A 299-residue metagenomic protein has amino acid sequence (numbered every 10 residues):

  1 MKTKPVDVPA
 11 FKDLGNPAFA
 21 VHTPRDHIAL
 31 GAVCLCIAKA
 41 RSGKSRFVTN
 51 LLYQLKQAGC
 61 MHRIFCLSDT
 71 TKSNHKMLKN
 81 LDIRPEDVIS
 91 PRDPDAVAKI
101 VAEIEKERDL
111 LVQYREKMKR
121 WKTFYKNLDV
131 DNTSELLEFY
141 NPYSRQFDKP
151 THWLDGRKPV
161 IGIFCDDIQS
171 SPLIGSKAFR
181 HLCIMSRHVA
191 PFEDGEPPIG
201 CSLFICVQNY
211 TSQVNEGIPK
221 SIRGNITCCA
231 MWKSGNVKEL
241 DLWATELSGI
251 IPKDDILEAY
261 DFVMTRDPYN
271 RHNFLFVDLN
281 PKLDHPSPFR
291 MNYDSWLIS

Functional and structural regions predicted by a protein language model:
M1-T23, D69-T71: N-terminal pre-Walker A segment at the start of P-loop NTPase domains
A20-H22, C34-Q54, D69-S73, K119-D254: Conserved P-loop NTPase motor cores
G31: Short coil/loop residues immediately preceding or within conserved phosphate-binding loops of NTP-utilizing enzyme
K39-F124: Conserved P-loop
H75, K79, A98-E105, L137 (+2 more regions): Generic detector of well-ordered alpha-helical segments enriched in charged/polar residues, highlighting helical
N215-S299: Conserved GTP-binding G-domain of TRAFAC-class P-loop NTPases and closely related GTPase folds
